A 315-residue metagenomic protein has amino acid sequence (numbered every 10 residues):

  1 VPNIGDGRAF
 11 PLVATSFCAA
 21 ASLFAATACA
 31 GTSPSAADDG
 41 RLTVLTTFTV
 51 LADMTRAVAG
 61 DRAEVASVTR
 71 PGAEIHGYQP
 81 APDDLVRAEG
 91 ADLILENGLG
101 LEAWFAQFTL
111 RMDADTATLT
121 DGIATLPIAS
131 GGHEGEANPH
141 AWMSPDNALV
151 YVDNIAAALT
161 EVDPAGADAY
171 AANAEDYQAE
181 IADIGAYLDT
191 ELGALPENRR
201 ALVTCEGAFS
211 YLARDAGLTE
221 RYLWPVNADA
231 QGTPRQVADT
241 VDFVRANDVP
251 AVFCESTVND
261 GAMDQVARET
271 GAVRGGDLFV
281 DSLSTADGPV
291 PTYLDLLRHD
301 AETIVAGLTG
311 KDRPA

Functional and structural regions predicted by a protein language model:
P2-G5, S16, A25-A315: Extracytoplasmic metal-acquisition and chelation regions
R8-A21: Sec-dependent N-terminal signal peptides
